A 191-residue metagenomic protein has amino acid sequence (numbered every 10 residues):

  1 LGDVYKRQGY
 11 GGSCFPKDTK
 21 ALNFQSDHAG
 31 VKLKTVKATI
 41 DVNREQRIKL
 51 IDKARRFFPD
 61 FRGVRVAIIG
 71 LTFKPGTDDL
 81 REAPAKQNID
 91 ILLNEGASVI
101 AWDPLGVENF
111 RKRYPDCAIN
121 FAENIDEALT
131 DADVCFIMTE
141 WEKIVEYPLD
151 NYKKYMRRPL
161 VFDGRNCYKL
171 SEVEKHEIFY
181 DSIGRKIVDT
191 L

Functional and structural regions predicted by a protein language model:
D3-L191: Structural/interface elements that position substrates and couple domains in central-metabolism enzymes
